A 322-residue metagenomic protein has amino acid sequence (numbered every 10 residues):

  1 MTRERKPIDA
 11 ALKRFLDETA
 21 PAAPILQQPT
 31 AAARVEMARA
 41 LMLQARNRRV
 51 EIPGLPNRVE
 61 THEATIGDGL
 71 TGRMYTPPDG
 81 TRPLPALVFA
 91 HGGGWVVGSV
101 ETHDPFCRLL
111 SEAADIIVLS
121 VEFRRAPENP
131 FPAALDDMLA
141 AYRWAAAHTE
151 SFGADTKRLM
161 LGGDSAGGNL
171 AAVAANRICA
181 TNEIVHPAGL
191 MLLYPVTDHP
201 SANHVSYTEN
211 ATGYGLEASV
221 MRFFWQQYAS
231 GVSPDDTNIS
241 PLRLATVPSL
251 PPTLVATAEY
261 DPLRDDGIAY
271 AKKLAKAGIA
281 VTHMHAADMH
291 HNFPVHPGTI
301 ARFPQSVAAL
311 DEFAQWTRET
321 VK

Functional and structural regions predicted by a protein language model:
M1-P77, V321-K322: A glycine/proline-hinged amphipathic helix-loop "lid/cap" segment that gates access to hydrophobic ligand pockets
G72-P83, L242-V247: Short beta-strand-to-loop junctions in surface cap/lid or active-site-entrance loops
P83-G93: Short beta-strand element of the alpha/beta-hydrolase
E101-V121: Short amphipathic alpha-helix adjacent to the substrate-entry channel of hydrolases
N129-S151, F313: Alpha/beta-hydrolase active-site loop
A146-L161, T181: Gly/Ser-rich "nucleophile elbow"/oxyanion-hole loop immediately N-terminal to the catalytic nucleophile in hydrolases
G163, G167, A171: Gly/Ala-rich beta-loop-alpha elbow adjacent to hydrolase catalytic centers
A172-K322: Alpha/beta hydrolase fold serine-hydrolase catalytic domain that processes acyl esters and thioesters
